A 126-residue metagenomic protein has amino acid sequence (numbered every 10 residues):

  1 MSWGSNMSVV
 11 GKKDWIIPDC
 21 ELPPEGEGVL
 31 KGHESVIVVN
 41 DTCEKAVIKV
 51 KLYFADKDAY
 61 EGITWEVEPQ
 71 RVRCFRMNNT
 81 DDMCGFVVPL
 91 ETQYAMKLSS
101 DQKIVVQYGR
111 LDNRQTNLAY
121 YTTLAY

Functional and structural regions predicted by a protein language model:
S2-Y126: Gly/Pro-rich, tryptophan- and cysteine-flecked surface segments typical of secreted/extracellular proteins
